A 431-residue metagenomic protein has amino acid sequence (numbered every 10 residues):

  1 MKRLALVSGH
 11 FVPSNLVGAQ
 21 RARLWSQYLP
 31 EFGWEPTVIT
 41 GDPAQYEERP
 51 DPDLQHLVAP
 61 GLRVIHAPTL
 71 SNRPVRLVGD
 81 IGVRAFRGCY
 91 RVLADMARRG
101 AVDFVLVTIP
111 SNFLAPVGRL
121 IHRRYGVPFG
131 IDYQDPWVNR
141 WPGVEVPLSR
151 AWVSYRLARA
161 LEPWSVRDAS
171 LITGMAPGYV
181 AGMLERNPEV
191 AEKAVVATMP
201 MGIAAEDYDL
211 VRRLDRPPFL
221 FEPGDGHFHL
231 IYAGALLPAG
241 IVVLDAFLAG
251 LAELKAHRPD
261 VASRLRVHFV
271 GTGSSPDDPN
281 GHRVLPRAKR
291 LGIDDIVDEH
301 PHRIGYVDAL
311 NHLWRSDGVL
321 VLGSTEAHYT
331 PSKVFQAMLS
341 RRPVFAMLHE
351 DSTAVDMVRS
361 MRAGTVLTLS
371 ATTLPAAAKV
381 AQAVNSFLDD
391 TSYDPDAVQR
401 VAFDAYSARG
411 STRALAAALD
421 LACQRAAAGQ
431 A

Functional and structural regions predicted by a protein language model:
M1-T69, L171, L254, P259 (+1 more regions): N-terminal subdomain of nucleotide-sugar transferases
T40, V138, Y155-L214, G224: Donor nucleotide-sugar binding/catalytic pocket of nucleotide-sugar-dependent glycosyltransferases
A44, Y125-G130, N139-W164, A205: Nucleotide-sugar donor phosphate/pyrophosphate-binding loop at the beta->alpha transition of glycosyltransferases
S170, N311-A327: Acidic donor-binding loop of glycosyltransferase active sites
F221-I241, L248, S411: Conserved donor-binding/catalytic core segment of Leloir-type glycosyltransferases
R264, H268-G273, D278-R303, V307-D308: Nucleotide-activated donor-binding/catalytic signature segment of Leloir-type glycosyltransferases, i.e., the conserved
H349-N385: Change "using UDP/GDP/dTDP sugars" to "using nucleotide sugars
S370-A378, D389-L421: A charged, aromatic-enriched C-terminal amphipathic alpha-helix characteristic of glycosyltransferases across folds
